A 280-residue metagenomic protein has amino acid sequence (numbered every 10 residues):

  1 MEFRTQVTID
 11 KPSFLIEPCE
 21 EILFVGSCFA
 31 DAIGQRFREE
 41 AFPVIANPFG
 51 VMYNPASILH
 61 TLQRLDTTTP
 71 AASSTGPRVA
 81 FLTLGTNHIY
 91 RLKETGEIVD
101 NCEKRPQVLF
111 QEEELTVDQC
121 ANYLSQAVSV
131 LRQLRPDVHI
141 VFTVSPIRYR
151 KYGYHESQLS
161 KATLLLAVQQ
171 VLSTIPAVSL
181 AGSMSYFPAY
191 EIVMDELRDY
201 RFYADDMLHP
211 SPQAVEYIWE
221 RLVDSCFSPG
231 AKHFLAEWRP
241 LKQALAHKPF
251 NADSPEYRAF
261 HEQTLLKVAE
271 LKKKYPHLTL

Functional and structural regions predicted by a protein language model:
M1-L59, A167-Q170: Serine-esterase "nucleophile elbow" of acetyl-processing enzymes
T5, S129-Q158, E196, W238-L245: Active-site segments of SGNH/GDSL-like serine hydrolases that catalyze O-acetyl group transfer/hydrolysis on lipids
A30-N101, L109-E113: Conserved SGNH/GDSL esterase-like catalytic core that processes O-acyl groups on lipids and polysaccharides
E103-S125, R148-E156: Surface-exposed cleft-lining segments at the edges of enzyme active sites
K104-E112, Q158-L172, H209-P212: Acidic, His- and aromatic-enriched active-site or binding-groove loops in soluble protein domains that engage sugars
Y123-I140, A167-I175, S179-S185, S225: A structural motif corresponding to the C-terminal end of an alpha-helix and its immediate exit/capping segment
A162-D199, R221, L235-E237: Extracellular serine-dependent O-acyl
D205, R221-L280: Conserved catalytic region of serine esterases and O-acyltransferases that act on ester linkages in lipids
